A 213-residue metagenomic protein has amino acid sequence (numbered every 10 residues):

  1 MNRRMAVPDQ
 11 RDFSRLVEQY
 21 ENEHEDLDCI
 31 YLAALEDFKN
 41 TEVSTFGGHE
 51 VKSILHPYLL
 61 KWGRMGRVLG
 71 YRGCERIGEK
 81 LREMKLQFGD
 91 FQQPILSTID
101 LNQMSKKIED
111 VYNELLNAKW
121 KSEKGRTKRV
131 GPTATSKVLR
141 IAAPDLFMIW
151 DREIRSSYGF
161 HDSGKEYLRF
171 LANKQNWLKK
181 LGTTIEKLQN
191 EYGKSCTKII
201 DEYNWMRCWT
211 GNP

Functional and structural regions predicted by a protein language model:
M1-R126, D145-P213: An N-terminal alpha-helical hairpin/helix-loop-helix interaction module that forms a charged, gly/pro-flexible surface
A134-K137: Conserved beta-strand->loop/alpha-helix structural units within folded catalytic cores of enzymes with alpha/beta
R140-A143: Alpha-solenoid HEAT/Armadillo repeat architecture
